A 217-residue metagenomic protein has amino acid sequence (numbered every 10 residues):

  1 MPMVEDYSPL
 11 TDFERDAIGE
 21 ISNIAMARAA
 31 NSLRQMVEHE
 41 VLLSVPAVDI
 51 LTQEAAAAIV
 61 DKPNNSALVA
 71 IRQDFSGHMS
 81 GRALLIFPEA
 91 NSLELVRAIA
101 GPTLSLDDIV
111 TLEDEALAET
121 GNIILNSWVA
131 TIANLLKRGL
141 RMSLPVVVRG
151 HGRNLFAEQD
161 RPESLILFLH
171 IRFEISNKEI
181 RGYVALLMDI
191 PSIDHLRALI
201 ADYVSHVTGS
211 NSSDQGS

Functional and structural regions predicted by a protein language model:
P2-S217: Composition-driven recognition of glycine/serine/threonine/acidic- and proline-rich low-complexity segments and repeats
